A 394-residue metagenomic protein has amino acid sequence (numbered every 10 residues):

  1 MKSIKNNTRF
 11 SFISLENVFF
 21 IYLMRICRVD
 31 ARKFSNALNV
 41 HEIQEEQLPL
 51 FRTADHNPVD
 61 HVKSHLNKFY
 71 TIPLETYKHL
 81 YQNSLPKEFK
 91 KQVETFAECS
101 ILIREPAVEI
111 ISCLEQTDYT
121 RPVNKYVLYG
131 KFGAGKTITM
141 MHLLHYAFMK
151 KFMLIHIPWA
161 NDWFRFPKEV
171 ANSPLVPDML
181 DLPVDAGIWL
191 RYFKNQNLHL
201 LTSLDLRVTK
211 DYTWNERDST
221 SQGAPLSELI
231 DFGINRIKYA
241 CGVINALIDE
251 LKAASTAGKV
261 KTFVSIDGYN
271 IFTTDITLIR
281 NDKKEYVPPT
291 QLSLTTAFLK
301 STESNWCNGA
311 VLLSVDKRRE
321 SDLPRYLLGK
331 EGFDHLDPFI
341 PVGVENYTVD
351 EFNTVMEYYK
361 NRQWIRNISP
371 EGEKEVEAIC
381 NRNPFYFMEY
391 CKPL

Functional and structural regions predicted by a protein language model:
K2-V123, V170, L299-K300, K392-P393: A short, basic N-terminal segment
F19, T95-A107, K136, R236-V243 (+2 more regions): Phosphate/oxyanion-binding active-site loops and adjacent basic polyanion-contact surfaces
N83-K91, K168, S219-E228, G332-L336: Surface-exposed beta-strand-to-loop junctions that form interaction patches on eukaryotic regulatory domains
K90-A97, K125-G130, I230-D231, N281-D282 (+2 more regions): Short interface patches used for recognition in eukaryotic signaling and trafficking proteins
Y119-T256: P-loop NTPase nucleotide-binding core
M141-H142, W159-A160, P167-V170, T277-I279 (+3 more regions): Short coil/turn segments at secondary-structure boundaries
A246-K374: The catalytic "switch" region of P-loop NTPases
A378-P393: The conserved phosphate-sensing helix
